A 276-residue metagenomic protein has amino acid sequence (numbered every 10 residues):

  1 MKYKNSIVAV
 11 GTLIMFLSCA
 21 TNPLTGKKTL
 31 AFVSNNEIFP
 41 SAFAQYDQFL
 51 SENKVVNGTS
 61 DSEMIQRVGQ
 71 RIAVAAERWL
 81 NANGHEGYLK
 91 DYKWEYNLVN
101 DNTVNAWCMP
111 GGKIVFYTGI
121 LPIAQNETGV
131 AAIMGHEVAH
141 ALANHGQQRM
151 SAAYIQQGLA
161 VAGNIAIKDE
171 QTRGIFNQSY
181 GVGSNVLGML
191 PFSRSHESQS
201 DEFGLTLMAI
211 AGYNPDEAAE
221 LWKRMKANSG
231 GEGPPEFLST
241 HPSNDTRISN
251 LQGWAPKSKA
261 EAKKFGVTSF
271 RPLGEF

Functional and structural regions predicted by a protein language model:
K2-N5, C19-F276: A Zn2+-metalloprotease active-site environment signal
N5-L13: Sec-dependent N-terminal signal peptides
